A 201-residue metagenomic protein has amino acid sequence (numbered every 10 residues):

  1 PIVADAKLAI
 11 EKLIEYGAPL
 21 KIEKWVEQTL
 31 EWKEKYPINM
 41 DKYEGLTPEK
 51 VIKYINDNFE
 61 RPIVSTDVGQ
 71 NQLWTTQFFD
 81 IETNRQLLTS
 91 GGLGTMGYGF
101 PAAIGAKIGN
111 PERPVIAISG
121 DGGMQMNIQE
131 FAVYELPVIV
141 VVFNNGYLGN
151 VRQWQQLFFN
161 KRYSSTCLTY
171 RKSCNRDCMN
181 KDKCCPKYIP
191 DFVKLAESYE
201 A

Functional and structural regions predicted by a protein language model:
P1-V26: Terminal amphipathic helices with adjacent charged low-complexity linkers/tails
I2-V3, K7-E11, W74-A201: Thiamine diphosphate
Y16-G17, N58, F158, Y199: Alpha-helix boundary/capping residues
G17-P19, N58-R61, P111, E135-P137: Short glycine/proline-enriched coil/turn segments at helix->beta-strand junctions
K21-I22, P37, D41, I63 (+2 more regions): Residue-level signal for secondary-structure boundary elements
E27-E112: Active-site diphosphate/adenylate-binding microenvironment
